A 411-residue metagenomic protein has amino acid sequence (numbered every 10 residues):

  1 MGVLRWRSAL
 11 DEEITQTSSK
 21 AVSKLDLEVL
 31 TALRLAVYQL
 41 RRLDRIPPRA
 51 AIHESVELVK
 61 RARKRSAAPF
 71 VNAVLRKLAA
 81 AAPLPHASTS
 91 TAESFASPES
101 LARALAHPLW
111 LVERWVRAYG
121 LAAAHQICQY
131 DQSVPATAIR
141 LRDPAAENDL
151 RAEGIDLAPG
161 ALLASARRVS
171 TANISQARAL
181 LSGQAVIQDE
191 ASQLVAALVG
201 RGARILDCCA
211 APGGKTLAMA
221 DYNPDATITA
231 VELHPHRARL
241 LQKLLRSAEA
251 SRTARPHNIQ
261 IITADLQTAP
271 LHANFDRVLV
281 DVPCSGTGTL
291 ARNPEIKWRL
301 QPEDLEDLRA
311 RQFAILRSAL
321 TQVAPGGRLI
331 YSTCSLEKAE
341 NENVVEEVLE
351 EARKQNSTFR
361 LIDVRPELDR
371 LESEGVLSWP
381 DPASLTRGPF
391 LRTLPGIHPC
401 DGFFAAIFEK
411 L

Functional and structural regions predicted by a protein language model:
M1-L411: S-adenosylmethionine
